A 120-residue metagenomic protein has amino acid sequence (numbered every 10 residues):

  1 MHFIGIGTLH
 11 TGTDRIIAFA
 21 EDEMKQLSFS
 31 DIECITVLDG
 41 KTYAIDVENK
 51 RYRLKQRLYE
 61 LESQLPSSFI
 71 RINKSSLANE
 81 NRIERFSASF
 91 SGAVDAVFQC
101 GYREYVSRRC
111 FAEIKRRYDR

Functional and structural regions predicted by a protein language model:
M1-R120: Basic, polyanion-interacting recognition surfaces, primarily in bacterial LytTR/OmpR-type DNA-binding effector domains
